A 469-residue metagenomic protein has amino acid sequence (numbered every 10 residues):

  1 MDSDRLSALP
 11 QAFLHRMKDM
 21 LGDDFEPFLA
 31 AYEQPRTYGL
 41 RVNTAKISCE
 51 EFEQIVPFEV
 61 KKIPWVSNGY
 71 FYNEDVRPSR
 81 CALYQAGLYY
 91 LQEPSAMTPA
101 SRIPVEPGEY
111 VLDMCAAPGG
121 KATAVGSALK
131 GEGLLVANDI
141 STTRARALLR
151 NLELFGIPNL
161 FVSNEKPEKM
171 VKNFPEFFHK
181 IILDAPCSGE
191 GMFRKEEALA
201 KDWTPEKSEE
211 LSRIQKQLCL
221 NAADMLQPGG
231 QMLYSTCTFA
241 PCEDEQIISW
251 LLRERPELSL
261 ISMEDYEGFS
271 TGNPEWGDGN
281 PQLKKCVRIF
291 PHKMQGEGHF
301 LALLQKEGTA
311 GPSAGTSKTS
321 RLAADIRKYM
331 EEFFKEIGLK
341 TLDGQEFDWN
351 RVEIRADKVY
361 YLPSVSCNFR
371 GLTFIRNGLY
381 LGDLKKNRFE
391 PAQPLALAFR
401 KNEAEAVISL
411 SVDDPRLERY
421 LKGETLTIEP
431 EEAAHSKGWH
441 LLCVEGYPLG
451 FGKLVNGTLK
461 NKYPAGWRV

Functional and structural regions predicted by a protein language model:
M1-M20, D24-E53, E297, E307-V469: Polybasic, low-complexity RNA-engagement segments
E106-P107, K169-I182: A short acidic, Gly/Pro-enriched loop at the edge of an enzyme's catalytic core that lines a small-molecule cofactor
G108-A117: Conserved class I S-adenosyl-L-methionine
P118-G131: Conserved SAM-binding loop of SAM-dependent methyltransferases across substrates and taxa, primarily the Class I
L129-K130, L226-P228: Helix-to-beta-strand junctions that scaffold the AdoMet/dcAdoMet cofactor pocket in Class I SAM-dependent enzymes
N138-P175: S-adenosyl-L-methionine
T143, H179-L220, C237-D244, S270 (+1 more regions): Mobile active-site "lid"/loop adjacent to the S-adenosyl-L-methionine
F178, Q231-Y234, F239-Y360: Class I S-adenosyl-L-methionine
